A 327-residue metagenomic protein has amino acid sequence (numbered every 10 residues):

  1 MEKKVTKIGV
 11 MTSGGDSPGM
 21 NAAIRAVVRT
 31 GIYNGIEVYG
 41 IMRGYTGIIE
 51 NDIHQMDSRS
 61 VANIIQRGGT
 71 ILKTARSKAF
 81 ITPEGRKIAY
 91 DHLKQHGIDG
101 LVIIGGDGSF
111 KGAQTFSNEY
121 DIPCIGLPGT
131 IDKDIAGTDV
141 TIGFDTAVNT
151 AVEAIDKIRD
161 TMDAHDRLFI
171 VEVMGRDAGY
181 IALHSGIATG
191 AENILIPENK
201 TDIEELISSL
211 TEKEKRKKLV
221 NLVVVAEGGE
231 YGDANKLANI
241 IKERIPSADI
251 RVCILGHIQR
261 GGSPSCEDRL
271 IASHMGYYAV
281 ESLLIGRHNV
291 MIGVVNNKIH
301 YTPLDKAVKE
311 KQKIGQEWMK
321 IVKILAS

Functional and structural regions predicted by a protein language model:
M1-E2, I48-I103, G108-S109, I142-N149 (+2 more regions): Glycine-rich oxoanion-binding loops at beta->alpha junctions
E2-I49: N-terminal phosphate-binding or glycine-rich loops at protein starts, especially the Walker A/P-loop of NTPases
S13-D16, I41-G47, R76-S77, G106-G108 (+6 more regions): Short, ordered loop/turn segments at secondary-structure junctions
R25-Y33, H54-S60, T115-G126, I142-D145 (+1 more regions): A glycine- and small-aliphatic-rich helix-loop capping segment at beta-alpha/alpha-beta transitions that lines
I103-G105, K111, T115, Y120 (+2 more regions): Accessory alpha-helical/coil subdomains and C-terminal extensions that flank or cap enzyme catalytic cores
G137-A147, G262-R269: Short beta-strand elements at the ligand-binding edges of bilobed clamshell
K242-S327: C-terminal non-catalytic interaction/assembly regions of soluble proteins
